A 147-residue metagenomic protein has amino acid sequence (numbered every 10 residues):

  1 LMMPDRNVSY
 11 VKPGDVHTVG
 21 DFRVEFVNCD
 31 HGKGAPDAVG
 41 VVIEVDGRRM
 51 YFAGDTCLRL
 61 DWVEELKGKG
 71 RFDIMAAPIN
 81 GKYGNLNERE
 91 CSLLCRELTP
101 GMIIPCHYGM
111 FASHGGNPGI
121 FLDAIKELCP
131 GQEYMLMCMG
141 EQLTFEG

Functional and structural regions predicted by a protein language model:
M3, S9-D15, E64-G68, S92-G147: Binuclear metal-ion centers of metallo-dependent hydrolases, dominated by the metallo-beta-lactamase
P4-R6, V24, H31-G32, P78 (+1 more regions): Mixed-charge, polar/low-complexity N-terminal
Y10-G70, M139-G147: Core dinuclear metal-dependent hydrolase active-site scaffold
I43-G101, C106-S113: Metallo-beta-lactamase
